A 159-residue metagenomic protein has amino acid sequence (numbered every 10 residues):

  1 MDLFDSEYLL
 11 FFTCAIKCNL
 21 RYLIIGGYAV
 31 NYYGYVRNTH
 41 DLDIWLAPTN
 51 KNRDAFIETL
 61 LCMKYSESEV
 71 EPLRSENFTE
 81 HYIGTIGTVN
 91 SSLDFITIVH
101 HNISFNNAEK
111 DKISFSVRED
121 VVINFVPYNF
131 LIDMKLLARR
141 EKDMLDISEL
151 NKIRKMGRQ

Functional and structural regions predicted by a protein language model:
M1-Q159: Compositionally biased terminal segments of proteins
